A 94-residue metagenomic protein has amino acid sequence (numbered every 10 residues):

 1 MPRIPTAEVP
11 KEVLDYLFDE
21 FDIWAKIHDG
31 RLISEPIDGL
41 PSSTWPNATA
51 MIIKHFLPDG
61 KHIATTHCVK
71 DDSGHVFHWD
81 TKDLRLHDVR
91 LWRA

Functional and structural regions predicted by a protein language model:
M1-A94: Catalytic toxin/effector domains delivered as secreted proteins or via bacterial secretion systems
